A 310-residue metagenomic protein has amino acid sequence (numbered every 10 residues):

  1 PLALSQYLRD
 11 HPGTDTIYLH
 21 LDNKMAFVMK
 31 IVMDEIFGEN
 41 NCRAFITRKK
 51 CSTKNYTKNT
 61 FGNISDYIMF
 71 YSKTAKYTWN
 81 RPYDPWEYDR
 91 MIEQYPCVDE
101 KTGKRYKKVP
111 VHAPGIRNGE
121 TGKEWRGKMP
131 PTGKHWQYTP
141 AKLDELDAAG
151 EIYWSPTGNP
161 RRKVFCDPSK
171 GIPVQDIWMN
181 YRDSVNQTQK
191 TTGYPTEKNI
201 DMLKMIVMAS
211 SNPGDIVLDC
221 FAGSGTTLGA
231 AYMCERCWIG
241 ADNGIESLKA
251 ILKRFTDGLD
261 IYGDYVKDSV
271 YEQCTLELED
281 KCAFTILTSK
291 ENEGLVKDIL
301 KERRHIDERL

Functional and structural regions predicted by a protein language model:
P1-A75, V164-L310: S-adenosyl-L-methionine-dependent nucleic acid methyltransferase catalytic domains
D10, E100-K104, A141, E145-A149: Polar/charged alpha-helical tracts
L19-L21, D89-E100, A148-R161, K198-M202: Short charge-dense sequence patches
K30, D34, T57, T74 (+2 more regions): Non-catalytic, mostly N-terminal accessory regions of nucleic-acid modification and defense proteins
I46, K50-E120, G294-I299: Flexible, glycine-/basic-rich loop-and-beta segments that form/coincide with the SAM-dependent methyltransferase
F70, W79, P85, C97-V98 (+2 more regions): Extended catalytic-interface subdomain
E87-D89, V109, Y138-P140, E246 (+2 more regions): General structural signal for secondary-structure boundaries
G119-T121, T132-T188: Non-catalytic substrate-recognition/targeting regions of SAM-dependent transferases
